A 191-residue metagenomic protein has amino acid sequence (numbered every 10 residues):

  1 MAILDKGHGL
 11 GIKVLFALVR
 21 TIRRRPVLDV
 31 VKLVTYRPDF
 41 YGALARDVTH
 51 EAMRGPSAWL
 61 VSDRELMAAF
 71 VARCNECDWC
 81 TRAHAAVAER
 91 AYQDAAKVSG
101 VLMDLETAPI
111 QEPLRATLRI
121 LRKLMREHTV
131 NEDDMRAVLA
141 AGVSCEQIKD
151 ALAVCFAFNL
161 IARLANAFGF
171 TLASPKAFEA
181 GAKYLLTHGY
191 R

Functional and structural regions predicted by a protein language model:
M1-R191: Hydrophobic alpha-helical segments
